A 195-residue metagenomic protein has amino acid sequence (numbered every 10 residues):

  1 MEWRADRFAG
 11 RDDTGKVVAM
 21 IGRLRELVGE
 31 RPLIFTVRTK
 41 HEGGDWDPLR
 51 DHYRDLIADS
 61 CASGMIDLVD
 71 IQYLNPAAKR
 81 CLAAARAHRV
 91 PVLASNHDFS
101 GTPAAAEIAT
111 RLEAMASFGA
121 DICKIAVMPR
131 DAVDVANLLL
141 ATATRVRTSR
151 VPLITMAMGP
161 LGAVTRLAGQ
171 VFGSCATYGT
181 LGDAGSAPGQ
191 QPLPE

Functional and structural regions predicted by a protein language model:
E2, E30-T36, I66-D70, R89-L93 (+3 more regions): Structural preference for beta-strand elements that scaffold enzyme active sites
E2-F8, Y53, C61-A77, L93-P103 (+1 more regions): Catalytic beta/alpha-barrel core
F8-E26, Q72-H88, P103-E107, R130-R145: Active-site-adjacent beta->alpha loops and helix N-cap segments on the catalytic face of soluble alpha/beta enzymes
L24, S60-C61, A85, A114-F118 (+2 more regions): Generic structural signal for hydrophobic
L33-I71: Glycine/small-residue-rich loop that forms an oxyanion/phosphate-binding "nest" at active or ligand-binding sites
P48-D59, A104-A114, V164: Short, acidic/polar
A84-D121: Histidine/lysine/aspartate-rich catalytic loop segments that bind and position anionic ligands
A143-E195: C-terminal alpha-helical cap/extension of soluble enzyme domains
